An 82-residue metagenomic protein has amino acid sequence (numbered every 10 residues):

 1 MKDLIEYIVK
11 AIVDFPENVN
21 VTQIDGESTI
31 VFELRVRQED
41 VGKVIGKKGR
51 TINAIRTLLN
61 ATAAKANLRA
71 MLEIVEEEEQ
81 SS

Functional and structural regions predicted by a protein language model:
M1-V41, T51-N53, L58-S82: RNA-contacting regions in translation and RNA-metabolism proteins, encompassing KH/S1 modules where present
